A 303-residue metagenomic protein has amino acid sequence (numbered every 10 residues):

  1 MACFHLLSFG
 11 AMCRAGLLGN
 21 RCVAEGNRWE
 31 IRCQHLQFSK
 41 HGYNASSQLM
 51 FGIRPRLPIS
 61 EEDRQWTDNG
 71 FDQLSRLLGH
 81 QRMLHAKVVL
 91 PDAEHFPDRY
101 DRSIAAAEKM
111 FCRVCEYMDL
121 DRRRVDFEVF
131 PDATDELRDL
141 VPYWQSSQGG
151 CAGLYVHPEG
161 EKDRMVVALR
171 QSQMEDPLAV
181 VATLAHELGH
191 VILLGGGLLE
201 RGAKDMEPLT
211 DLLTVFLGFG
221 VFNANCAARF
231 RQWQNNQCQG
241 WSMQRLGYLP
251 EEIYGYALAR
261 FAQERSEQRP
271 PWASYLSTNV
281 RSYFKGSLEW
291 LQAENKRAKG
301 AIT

Functional and structural regions predicted by a protein language model:
F51-Q81, Q239-T303: Pan-zinc metallopeptidase signature
L78-K162, S172-L178, N223: Auxiliary, metal-adjacent structural segments of Zn-dependent hydrolase domains
V167-T183, D205: Short pre-active-site segment immediately N-terminal to the catalytic Zn-binding motif
V181-G196: Active-site recognition of the HExxH zinc-binding catalytic motif
K204-Q237, W241: Post-HExxH zinc-binding segment in Zn-dependent metallohydrolases
